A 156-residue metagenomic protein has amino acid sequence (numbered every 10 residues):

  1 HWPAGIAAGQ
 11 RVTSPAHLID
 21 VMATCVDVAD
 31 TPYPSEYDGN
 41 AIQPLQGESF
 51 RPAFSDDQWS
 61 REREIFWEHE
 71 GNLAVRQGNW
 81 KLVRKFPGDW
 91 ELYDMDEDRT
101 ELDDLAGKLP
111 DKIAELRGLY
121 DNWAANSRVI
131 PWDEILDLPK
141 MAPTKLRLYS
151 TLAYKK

Functional and structural regions predicted by a protein language model:
H1-W59: Substrate-binding rim/cap in mid-to-C-terminal beta-strand-loop elements of soluble/periplasmic
W2-A4, H69-E70, K85-F86, M95-D96: Active-site-proximal beta-strand/loop segments in catalytic clefts of secreted hydrolases
P15-A16, N40, N72, R84-F86: Glycine-enriched catalytic-core subsegment of oxygenase/oxidase enzymes
L18, G47, E70-N72, D89-W90: Extracellular structured ligand-interaction cores
V21, T31, Q77-G78, P87 (+2 more regions): Long, internal low-complexity/basic segments
S60-R61, G88: Carbohydrate-interacting regions of secretory-pathway proteins
E64-F66: WW-domain-binding short linear motifs
G71-V83, E91: Short, surface-exposed beta-strand/loop micro-motifs that present aromatic residues
